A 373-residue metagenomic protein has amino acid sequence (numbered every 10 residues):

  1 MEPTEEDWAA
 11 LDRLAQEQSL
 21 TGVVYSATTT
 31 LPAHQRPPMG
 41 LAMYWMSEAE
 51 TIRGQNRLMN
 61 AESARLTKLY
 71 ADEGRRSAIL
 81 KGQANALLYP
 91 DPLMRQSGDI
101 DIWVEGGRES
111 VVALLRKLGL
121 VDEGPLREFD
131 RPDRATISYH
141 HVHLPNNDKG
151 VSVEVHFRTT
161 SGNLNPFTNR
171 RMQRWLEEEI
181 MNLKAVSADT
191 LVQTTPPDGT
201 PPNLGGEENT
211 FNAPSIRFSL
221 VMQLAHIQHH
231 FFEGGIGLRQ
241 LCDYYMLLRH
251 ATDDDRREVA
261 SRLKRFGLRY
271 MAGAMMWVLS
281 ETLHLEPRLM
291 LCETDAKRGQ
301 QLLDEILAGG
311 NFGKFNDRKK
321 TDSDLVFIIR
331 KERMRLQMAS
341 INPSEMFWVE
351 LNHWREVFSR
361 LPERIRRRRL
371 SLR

Functional and structural regions predicted by a protein language model:
M1-G98, W103-R373: Conserved NTP-donor binding/palm subdomain of two-metal-ion nucleotidyltransferases/polymerases, i.e., the charged
